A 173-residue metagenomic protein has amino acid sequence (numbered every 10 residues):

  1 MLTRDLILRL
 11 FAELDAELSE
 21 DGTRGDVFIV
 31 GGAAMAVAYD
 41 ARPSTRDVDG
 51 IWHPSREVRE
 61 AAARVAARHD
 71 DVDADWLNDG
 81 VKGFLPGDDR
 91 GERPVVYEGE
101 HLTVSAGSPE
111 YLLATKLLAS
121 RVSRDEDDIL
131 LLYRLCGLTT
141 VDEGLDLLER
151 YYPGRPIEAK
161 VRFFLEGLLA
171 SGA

Functional and structural regions predicted by a protein language model:
M1-A173: Compositionally biased terminal segments of proteins
